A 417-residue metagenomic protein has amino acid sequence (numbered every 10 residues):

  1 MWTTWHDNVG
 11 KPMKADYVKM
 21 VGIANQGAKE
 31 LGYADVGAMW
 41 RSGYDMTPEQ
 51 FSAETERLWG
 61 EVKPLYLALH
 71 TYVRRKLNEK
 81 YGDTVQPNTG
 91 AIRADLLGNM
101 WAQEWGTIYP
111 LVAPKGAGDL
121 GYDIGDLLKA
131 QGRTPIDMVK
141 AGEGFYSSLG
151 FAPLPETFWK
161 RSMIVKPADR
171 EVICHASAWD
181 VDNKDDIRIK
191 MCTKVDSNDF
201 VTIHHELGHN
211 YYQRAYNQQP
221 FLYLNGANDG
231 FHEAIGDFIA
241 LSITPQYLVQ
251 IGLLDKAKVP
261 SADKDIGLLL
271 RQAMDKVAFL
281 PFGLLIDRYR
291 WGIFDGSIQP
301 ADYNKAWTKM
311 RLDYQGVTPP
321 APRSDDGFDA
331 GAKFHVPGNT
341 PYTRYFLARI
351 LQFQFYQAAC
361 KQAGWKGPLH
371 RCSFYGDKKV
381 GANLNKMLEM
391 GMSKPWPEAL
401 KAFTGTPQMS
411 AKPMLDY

Functional and structural regions predicted by a protein language model:
W2-M13, Y17-A24, Y44, F51 (+5 more regions): Short amphipathic alpha-helical coiled-coil/interface segments
K19-K190, V259-Q272, A278: Active-site-proximal, well-structured secondary-structure segments within enzyme catalytic domains
M20, D196-Y211: Short alpha-helix carrying the canonical HExxH Zn2+-binding catalytic motif
G27, L65, F145-S148, N210 (+3 more regions): Short alpha-helical functional segments enriched in proximate histidine and acidic residues
D35-A38, P48, Q103-L120, G132 (+9 more regions): C-terminal, non-catalytic "cap/extension" segments appended to globular domains
T55-L65, G226-K264: Post-HExxH zinc-binding segment in Zn-dependent metallohydrolases
R161, K190-C192, N210-Q213, L224: Generic beta-strand/beta-sheet core signal
L207-L222, I239, I243: Catalytic Zn2+-binding segment of zinc metalloproteases
